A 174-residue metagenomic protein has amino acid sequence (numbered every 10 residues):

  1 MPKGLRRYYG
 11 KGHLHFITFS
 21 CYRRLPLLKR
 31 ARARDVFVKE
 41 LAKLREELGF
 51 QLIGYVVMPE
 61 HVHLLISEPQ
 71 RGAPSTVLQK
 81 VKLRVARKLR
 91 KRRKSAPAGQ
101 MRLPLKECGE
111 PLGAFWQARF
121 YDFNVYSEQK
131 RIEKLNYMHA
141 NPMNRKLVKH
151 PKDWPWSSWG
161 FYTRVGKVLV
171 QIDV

Functional and structural regions predicted by a protein language model:
M1-V174: Short catalytic/metal-binding and nucleic-acid-binding patches
